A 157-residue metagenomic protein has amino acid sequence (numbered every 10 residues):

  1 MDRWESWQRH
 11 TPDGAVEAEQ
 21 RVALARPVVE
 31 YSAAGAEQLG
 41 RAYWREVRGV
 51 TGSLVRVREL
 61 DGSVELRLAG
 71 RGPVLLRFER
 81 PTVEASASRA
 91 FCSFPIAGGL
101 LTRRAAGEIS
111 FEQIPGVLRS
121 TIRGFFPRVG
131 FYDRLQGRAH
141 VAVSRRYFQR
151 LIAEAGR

Functional and structural regions predicted by a protein language model:
M1-G70: Charge-rich, low-complexity N-terminal segments
S6-R9, A33, R45, R80 (+3 more regions): Intrinsically disordered, low-complexity regions enriched in small/polar residues
V16-A18, P81, S88, L135: Short, well-ordered helical secondary-structure segments
D61-S63, S93-G99, R123-F125: Generic short beta-strand segments
G72-I114: Hydrophobic-ligand binding "helix-grip"
L101-R134: Beta-strand/loop substructures that line and gate deep hydrophobic ligand-binding cavities in soluble
G130-R157: A conserved amphipathic terminal alpha-helix motif
